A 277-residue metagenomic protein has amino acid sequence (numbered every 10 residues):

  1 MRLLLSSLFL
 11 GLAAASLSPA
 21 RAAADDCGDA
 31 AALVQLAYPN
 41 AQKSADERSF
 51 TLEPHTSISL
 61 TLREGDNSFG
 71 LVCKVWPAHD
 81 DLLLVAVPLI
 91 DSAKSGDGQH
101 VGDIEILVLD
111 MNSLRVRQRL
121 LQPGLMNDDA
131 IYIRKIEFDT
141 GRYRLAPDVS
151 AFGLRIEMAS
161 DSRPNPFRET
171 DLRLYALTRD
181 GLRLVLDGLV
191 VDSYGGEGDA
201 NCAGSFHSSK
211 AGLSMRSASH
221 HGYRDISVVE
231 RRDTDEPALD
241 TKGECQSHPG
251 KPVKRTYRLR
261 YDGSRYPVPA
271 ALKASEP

Functional and structural regions predicted by a protein language model:
M1-L4: Positively charged n-region of N-terminal signal peptides that target proteins for export
S6-S16: Bacterial N-terminal signal peptides
R21-L60, N165-R183, G188-P277: Acidic, small-residue rich beta-repeat scaffolds with periodic aromatic anchors
T61-L71, N127-T140, A203-A211: A short, amphipathic edge element
F69-D80, R134-D148, G212-H221: Structural signature of eukaryotic scaffold interfaces centered on beta-propeller domains
H79-D91, R144-M158, H220-R231: Acidic/hydrophobic-patterned starts of short beta strands in beta-sheet-rich repeat architectures
D81-A146: Short N-terminal edge-element motif at the start of the domain
K135-R173, D187-V190: Eukaryote-skewed repeat-based solenoidal scaffolds used as protein-protein interaction platforms, primarily
